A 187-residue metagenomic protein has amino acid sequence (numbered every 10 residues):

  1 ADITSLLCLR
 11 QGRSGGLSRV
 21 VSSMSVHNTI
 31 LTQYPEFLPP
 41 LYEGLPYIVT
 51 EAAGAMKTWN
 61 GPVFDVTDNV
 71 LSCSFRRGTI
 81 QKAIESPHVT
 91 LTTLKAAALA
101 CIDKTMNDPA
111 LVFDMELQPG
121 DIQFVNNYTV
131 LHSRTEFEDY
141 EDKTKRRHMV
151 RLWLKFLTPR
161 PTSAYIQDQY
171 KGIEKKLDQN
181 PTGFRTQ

Functional and structural regions predicted by a protein language model:
A1-P119, Q123-F124, Y128-Q187: Active-site environment of non-heme Fe oxygenases that use a 2-His-1-carboxylate facial triad
